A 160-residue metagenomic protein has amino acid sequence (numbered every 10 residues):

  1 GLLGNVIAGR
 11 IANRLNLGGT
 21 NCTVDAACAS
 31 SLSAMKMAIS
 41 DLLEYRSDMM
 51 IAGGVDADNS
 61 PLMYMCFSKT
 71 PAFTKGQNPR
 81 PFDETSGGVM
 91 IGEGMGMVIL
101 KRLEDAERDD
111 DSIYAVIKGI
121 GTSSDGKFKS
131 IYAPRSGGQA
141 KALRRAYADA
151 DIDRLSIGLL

Functional and structural regions predicted by a protein language model:
G1-L160: Condensing-enzyme catalytic core of the thiolase-fold
